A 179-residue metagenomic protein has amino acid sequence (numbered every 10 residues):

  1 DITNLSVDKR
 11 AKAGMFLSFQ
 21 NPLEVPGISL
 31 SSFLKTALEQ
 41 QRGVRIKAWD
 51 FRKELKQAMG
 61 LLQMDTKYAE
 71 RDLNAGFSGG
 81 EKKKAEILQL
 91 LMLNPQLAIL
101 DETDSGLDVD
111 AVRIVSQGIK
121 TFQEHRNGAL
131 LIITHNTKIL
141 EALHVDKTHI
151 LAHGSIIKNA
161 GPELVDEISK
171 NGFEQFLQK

Functional and structural regions predicted by a protein language model:
D1-R10, N74: ABC ATPase NBD Q-loop/coupling interface
A11-Q20, G60, L131: ABC nucleotide-binding domain signature
Q20-V25, H135-I139: Catalytic "switch" loops of ABC-type ATPases
L23-Q96: ABC-family P-loop ATPase nucleotide-binding domains
Q96-E102: Walker B motif beta-strand of ABC-family P-loop ATPases
E102-T103, D110: Walker B catalytic motif
G118-I132, L140-A142: Conserved catalytic loops of ABC-family nucleotide-binding domains
K147, L151, S155-Q178: Conserved beta-strand-loop-alpha-helix hinge in the C-terminal portion of ABC ATPase nucleotide-binding domains
